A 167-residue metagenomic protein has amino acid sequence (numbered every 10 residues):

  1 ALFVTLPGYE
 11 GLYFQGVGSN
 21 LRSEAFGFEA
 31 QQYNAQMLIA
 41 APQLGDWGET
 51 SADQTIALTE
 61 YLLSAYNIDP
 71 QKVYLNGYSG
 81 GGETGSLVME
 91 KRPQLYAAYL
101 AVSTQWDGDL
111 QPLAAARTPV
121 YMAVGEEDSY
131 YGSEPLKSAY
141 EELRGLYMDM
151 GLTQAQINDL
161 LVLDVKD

Functional and structural regions predicted by a protein language model:
L2-I56: Active-site machinery of serine-nucleophile hydrolases
G8-L12, L44-E49, S79-E83, T104-G108 (+2 more regions): Solvent-exposed loop/turn segments at secondary-structure junctions within structured extracellular/periplasmic domains
Y13-S19, S51-D53, L87-V88, L110-L113 (+1 more regions): Short, solvent-exposed loop/turn and secondary-structure capping segments
A35, A114-V120: Short, proline-enriched alpha-helix->beta-strand connector loops that line the catalytic pocket of alpha/beta-hydrolase
W47-S79: Gly/Ser-rich "nucleophile elbow"/oxyanion-hole loop immediately N-terminal to the catalytic nucleophile in hydrolases
Q71-A114: Primarily recognizes the serine-hydrolase "nucleophile elbow" in alpha/beta-hydrolase and SGNH/GDSL folds
A123, E127-K137, E141, L146-D167: C-terminal catalytic histidine-bearing segment of alpha/beta-hydrolase fold enzymes
